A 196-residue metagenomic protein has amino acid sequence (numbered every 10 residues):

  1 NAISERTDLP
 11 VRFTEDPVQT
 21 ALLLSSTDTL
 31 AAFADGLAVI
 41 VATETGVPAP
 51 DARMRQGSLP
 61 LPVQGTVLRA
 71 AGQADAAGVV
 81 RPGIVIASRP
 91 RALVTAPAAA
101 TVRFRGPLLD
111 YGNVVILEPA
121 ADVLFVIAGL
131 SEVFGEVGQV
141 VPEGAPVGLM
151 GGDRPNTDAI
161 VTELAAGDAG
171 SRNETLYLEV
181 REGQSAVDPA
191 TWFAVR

Functional and structural regions predicted by a protein language model:
A2-F104, L109, A128, I160-D188 (+1 more regions): Extracytoplasmic/periplasmic cell wall- or extracellular glycan-interacting regions that localize and scaffold envelope
V67, A100-V102, G138-M150: A structural signal for short beta-strand/turn segments enriched in small hydrophobics and glycine
A76-G78, N113-V126: Short, basic/aromatic beta-hairpin or loop at an interaction surface
V94, V102, V115-I116, G135 (+2 more regions): Hydrophobic aliphatic residue packing
A98, P119, G129-S131, A145 (+3 more regions): Active-site proximal loops enriched in glycine and acidic residues that flank catalytic Cys/His/Asp and coordinate
R105, A120-G144: Short histidine-centered loop motifs in beta-beta connectors
D110-Y111, E132-V133, P155, A194-V195: A short acidic/small-residue loop/turn micro-motif
V114-V115, P142-G167: Short hydrophobic beta/alpha edge segments that flank linear recognition/processing sites
